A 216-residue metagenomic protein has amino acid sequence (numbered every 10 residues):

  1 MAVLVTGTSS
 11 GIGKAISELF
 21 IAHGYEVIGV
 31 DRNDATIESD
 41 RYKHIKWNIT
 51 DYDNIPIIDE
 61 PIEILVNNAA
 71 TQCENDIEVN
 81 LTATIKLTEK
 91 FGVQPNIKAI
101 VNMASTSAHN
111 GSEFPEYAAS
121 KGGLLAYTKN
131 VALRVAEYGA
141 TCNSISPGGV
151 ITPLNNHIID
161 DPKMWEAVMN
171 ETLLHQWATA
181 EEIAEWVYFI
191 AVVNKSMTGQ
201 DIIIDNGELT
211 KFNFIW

Functional and structural regions predicted by a protein language model:
S9, S17: N-terminal Rossmann NAD(P)H-binding glycine-rich loop of SDR-like oxidoreductase domains
N68-Q72, G207: Conserved NAD(P)H cofactor-binding loop of Rossmann-fold oxidoreductase domains
A99-G123, T128-E137, G149-V150: Catalytic loop of short-chain dehydrogenase/reductase
A136, T141, M197-Q200: Short, small/polar-rich loop/turn modules that mediate ligand/substrate recognition or access, typified
S146-H157: Short, flexible catalytic-loop segment of classical short-chain dehydrogenase/reductase
P162-E181: Catalytic Tyr-x(3-8)-Lys segment
Q176-I204, T210: C-terminal substrate-recognition "lid" of short-chain dehydrogenase/reductases
